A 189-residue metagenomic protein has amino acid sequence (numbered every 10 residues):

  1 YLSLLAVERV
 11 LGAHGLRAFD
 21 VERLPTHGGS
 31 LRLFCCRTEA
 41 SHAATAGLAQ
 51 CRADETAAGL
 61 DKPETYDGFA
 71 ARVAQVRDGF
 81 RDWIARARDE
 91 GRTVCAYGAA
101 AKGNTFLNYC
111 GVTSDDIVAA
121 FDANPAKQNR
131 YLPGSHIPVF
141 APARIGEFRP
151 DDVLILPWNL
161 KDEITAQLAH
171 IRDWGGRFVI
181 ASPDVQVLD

Functional and structural regions predicted by a protein language model:
Y1-G15: Short alpha-helix
G15-H27: Conserved S-adenosyl-L-methionine
H27-R72: Flexible, glycine-/basic-rich loop-and-beta segments that form/coincide with the SAM-dependent methyltransferase
R72-E90: A short, well-structured juxtamembrane/interface segment
I84-N108: Glycine-rich adenosine-cofactor-binding loop
V118-A123, V179-A181: Short internal beta-strands
P125-Y131, A143: Conserved nucleotide-cofactor-binding alpha/beta core module
S135-D189: Phosphate-bearing ligand-interacting subdomains that bind or position ATP/ADP/UDP/GDP/NAD(P) or nucleotide-linked
